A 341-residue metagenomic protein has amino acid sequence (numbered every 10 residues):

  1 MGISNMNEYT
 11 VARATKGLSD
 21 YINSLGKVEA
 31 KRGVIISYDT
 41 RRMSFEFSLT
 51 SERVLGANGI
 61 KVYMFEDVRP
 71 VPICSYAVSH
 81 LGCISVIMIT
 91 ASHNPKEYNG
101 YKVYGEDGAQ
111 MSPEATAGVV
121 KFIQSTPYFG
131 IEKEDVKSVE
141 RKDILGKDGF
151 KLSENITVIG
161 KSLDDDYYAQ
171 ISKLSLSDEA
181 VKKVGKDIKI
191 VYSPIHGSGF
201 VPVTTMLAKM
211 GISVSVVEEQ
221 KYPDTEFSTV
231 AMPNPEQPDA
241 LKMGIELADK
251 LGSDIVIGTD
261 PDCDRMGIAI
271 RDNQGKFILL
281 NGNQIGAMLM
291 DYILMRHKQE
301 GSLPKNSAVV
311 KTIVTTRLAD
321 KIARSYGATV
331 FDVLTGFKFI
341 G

Functional and structural regions predicted by a protein language model:
M1-S51, G149-K186, S198: An N-terminal, well-structured beta->alpha segment
N5, Y9, Y38-E46, V62-R69 (+9 more regions): Alpha-helix capping and helix-loop boundary segments enriched in small/acidic/polar residues
T10-L18, I73, D166-Q170, A240-M243 (+3 more regions): Well-ordered alpha-helical segments embedded in enzymatic catalytic cores
K16, D20-S24, I60, K121-I131 (+6 more regions): Generic secondary-structure signature for well-ordered alpha-helical cores
K27-V28, G33-Y98, A208-K209, S213-G267: N-terminal small/polar loop signature for handling phosphorylated ligands or for N-terminal nucleophile
F47-R53, Y98-G105, D264-G282, A319: Short Gly/Thr/Asp-enriched flexible loops that form oxyanion-binding sites at enzyme active sites
E66, T126-I159, D272-G341: Proline/glycine-rich low-complexity loops and linkers
N99-A240, L247: Gly/Ser/Thr-enriched, mixed-charge loops and adjacent short helices that form phosphate/oxyanion-binding elements
